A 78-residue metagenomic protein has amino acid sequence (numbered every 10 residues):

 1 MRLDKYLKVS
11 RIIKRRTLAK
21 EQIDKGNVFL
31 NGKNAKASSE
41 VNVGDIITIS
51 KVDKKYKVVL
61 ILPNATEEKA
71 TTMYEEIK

Functional and structural regions predicted by a protein language model:
M1, Y74-K78: Short hydrophobic/aromatic patches at helix-to-coil boundaries
M1-E40: A basic, amphipathic helix-loop patch mediating RNA/tRNA/ribosome contacts
L30, I49-K51: Structural motif
N34, V52-Y56: Short, charged beta-turn/beta-strand-edge "cap" motif at the junction between a beta-strand and an adjacent loop
V52, L62-T66: Short, conserved beta-turn/loop elements at beta-strand boundaries and strand-helix junctions
A65-E75: Short, solvent-exposed secondary-structure boundary/capping segments
